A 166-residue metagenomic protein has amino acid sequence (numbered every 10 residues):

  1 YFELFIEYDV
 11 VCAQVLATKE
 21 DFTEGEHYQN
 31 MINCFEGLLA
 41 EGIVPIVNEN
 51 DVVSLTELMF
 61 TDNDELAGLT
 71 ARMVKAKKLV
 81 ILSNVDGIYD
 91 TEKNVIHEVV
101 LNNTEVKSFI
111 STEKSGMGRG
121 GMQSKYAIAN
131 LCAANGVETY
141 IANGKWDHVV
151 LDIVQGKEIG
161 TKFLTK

Functional and structural regions predicted by a protein language model:
F2-K166: C-terminal catalytic "cap/lid" subdomain
